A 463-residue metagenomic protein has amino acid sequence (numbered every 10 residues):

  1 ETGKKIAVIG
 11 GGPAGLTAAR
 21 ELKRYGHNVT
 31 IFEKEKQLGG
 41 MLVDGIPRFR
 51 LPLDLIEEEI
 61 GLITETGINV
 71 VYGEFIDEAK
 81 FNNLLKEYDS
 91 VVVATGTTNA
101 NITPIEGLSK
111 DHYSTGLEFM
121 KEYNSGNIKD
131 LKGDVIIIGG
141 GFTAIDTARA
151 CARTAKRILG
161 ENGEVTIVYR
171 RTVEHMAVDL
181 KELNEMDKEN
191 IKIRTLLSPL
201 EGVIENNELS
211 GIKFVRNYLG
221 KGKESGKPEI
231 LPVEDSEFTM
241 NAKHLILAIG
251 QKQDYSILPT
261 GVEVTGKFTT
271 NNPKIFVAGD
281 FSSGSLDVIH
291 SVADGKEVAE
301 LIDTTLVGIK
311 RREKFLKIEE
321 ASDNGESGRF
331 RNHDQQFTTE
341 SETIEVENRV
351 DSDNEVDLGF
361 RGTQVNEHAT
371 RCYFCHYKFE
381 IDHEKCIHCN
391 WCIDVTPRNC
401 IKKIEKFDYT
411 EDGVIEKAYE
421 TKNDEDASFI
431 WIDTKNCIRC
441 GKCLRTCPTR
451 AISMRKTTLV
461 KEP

Functional and structural regions predicted by a protein language model:
E1-K5, V91-S109, I191, I204-L209 (+8 more regions): Ferredoxin-type iron-sulfur electron-transfer modules and their immediate structural context
K4-I9, A14, E57-I105, E201-K213 (+3 more regions): Feature captures the FAD/FMN-dependent oxidoreductase FAD-binding
V8-F32, V71-N83, N99-N101, E118-L180 (+3 more regions): Rossmann-like dinucleotide/flavin-binding elements
T17-H27, P52, I68-N69, E74-F75 (+3 more regions): N-terminal export/assembly segments and adjacent metallocofactor-ligating motifs of anaerobic energy-metabolism
N28-I31, E35-T66, V70-Y72, K121-Y123 (+3 more regions): Rossmann-like dinucleotide-binding cores of NAD(P)H-dependent redox enzymes
E33, Y72, V93-T95, T115 (+5 more regions): General beta-strand structural signal in soluble alpha/beta enzymes
G116-D134, I138, N217-F238, G413-F429: Surface-exposed acidic, glycine/proline-enriched linker/cap segments that occur as 15-30-residue helix-coil
